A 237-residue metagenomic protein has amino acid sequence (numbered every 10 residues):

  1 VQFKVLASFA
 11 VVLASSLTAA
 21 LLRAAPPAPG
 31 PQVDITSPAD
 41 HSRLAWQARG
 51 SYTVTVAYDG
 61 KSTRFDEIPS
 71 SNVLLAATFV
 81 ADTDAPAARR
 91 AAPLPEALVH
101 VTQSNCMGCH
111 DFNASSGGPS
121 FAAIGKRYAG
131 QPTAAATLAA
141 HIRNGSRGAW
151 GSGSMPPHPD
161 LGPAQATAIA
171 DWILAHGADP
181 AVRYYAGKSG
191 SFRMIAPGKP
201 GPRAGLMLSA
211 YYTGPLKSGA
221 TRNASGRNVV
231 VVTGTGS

Functional and structural regions predicted by a protein language model:
V1-L6: N-terminal secretory signal peptides that target proteins for export/translocation
S8-A19: Bacterial N-terminal signal peptides
L22-T53, A57-D59, F79-A87, V232-S237: Short, compositionally biased P/S/T/A/G/V-rich stretches that sit at domain boundaries
A25-A28, S71-L74, F79-A81, R90-A91 (+1 more regions): Short beta-strand elements
P38-L44, P180-P200: Signal that preferentially marks extracellular ectodomain short beta-strand elements of beta-sandwich modules
G50-Y52, Y58-S62, P69-F79, H158-Y184 (+3 more regions): C-terminal capping alpha-helices of c-type cytochrome domains
A91-A114, K126, A136-A139: Sequence/structural segment immediately N-terminal to covalent heme-attachment motifs in c-type and related
G108, G117-Y128, H141-A170, A181-F192: Axial heme c-ligation environment in periplasmic c-type cytochrome domains
